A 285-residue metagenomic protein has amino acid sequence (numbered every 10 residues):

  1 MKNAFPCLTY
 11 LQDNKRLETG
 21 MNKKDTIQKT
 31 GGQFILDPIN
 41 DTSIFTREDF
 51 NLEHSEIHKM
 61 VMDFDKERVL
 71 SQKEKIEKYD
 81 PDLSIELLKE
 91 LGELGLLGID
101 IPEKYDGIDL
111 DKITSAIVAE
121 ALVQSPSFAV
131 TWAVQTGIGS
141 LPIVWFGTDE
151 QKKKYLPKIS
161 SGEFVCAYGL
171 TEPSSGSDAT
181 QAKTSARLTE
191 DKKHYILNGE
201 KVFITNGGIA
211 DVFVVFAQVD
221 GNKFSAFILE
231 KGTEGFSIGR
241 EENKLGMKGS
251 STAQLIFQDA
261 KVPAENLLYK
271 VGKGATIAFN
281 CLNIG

Functional and structural regions predicted by a protein language model:
K2-A133, K154, K158-S161: Amphipathic, small/basic residue-rich leader segments at the start of a protein or domain
P6, T46-F50, S237-G285: Glycine-rich beta->alpha junctions and the first turn(s) of the following alpha-helix
H54, D65, G95, P102 (+6 more regions): Buried hydrophobic positions in well-ordered alpha/beta secondary-structure cores of metabolic enzymes
L110-D111, D178-T180, N206-A210, K248-S250 (+1 more regions): Short glycine/proline-enriched turns and hinge-like loops at secondary-structure junctions
V130-E150, G176-A179, L188: N-terminal glycine-rich flavin-associated loop
G162-L170: A short, Trp-centered hydrophobic/proline-enriched beta-strand micro-motif
S174-S177, F203-N206, Q218, K244-S251: Short Gly/Pro-enriched turn/cap motifs at secondary-structure boundaries
K193-I238: A short core secondary-structure module
